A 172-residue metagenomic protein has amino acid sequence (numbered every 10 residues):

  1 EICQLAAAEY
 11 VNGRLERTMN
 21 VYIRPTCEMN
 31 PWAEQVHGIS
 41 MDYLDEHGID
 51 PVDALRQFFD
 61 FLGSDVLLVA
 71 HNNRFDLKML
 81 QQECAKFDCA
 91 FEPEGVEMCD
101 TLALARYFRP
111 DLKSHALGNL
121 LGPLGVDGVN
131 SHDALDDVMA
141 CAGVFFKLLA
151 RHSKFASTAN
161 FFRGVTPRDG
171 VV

Functional and structural regions predicted by a protein language model:
E1-G95, P110-H132: Conserved non-catalytic scaffold segment of RNase H-like nuclease domains
E34, L102, G118, A159-R163: Generic detector of well-ordered alpha-helical segments enriched in charged/polar residues, highlighting helical
D53, A103, A140-C141: Short Asp/Glu-rich motifs
D76, D100, D137: Acidic active-site catalytic centers that drive phospho-/nucleotidyl reactions and related ester hydrolyses
G95-A105: Histidine/lysine/aspartate-rich catalytic loop segments that bind and position anionic ligands
P123, V144-V172: Acidic two-metal-ion nuclease catalytic site recognized across multiple nuclease folds, prominently DnaQ/RNase D-T
D133-F146: Acidic, divalent-metal-coordinating active-site segment for phosphoryl/phosphodiester hydrolysis, typified by short
